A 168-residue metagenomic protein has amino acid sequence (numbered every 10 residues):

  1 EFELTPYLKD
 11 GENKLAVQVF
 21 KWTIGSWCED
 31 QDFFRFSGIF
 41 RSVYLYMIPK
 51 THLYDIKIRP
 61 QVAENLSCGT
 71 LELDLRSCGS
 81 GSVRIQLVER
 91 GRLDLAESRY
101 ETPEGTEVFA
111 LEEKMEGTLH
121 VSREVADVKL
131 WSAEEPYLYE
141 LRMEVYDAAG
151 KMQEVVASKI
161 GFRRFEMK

Functional and structural regions predicted by a protein language model:
E1-D55, C78-S80, S158-I160: Accessory beta-strand-rich segments of carbohydrate-active enzymes
E1-K14, Q18-D32, E104-V108, E112-W131 (+1 more regions): Beta-strand-rich ligand-recognition modules
V19-K21, E89, V145-A149: Surface-exposed loop/turn motifs at beta-strand-loop junctions within extracellular Ig-like and Fibronectin type III
I39, G105, Q153-A157: Extracellular and select intracellular beta-sandwich modules with Ser/Thr-enriched, small-residue motifs on
I56-K57, R142-K168: N-terminal carbohydrate-binding accessory modules
P60-C68: Short, solvent-exposed loop/linker segments at the N-terminal edge of repeated beta-sheet extracellular domains
S67-L111, L119: Beta-strand-rich binding/interaction modules
Y139: Cell-envelope/extracellular polymer assembly enzymes that use nucleotide-activated donors
